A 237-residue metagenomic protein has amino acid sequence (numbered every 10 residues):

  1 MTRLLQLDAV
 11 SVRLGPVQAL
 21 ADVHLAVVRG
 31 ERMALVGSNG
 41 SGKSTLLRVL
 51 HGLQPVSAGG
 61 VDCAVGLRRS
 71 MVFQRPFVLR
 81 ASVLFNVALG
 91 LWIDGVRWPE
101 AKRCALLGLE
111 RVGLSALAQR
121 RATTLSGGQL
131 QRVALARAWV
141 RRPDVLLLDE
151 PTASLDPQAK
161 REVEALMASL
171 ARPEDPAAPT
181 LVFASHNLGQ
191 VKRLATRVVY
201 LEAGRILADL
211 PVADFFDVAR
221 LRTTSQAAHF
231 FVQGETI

Functional and structural regions predicted by a protein language model:
V36-S38: The feature captures the beta-strand-to-loop junction immediately N-terminal to the Walker
H51: Helix-to-loop junction immediately C-terminal to a conserved catalytic motif
P99-L117: Conserved ABC ATPase "signature" region
R121-L125, Q129: Conserved ABC ATPase signature
L146-D149: Catalytic Walker B motif of ABC-type/P-loop ATPase nucleotide-binding domains
S185-H186: H-loop/switch region of ABC-family ATPase nucleotide-binding domains
R205-H229: Conserved beta-strand-loop-alpha-helix hinge in the C-terminal portion of ABC ATPase nucleotide-binding domains
